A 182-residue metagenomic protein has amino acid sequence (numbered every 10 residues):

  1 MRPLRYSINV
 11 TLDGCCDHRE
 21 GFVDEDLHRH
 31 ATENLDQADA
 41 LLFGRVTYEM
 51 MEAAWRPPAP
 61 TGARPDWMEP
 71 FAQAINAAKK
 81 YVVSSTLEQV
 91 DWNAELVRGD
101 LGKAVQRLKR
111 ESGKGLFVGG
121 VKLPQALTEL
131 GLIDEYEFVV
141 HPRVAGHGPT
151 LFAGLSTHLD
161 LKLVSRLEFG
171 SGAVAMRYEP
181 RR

Functional and structural regions predicted by a protein language model:
M1-L132, P142-R182: Portal/gating segments that form or line small-molecule/metal binding sites
V139: Non-cysteine beta-strand/loop elements that form the S-adenosyl-L-methionine
